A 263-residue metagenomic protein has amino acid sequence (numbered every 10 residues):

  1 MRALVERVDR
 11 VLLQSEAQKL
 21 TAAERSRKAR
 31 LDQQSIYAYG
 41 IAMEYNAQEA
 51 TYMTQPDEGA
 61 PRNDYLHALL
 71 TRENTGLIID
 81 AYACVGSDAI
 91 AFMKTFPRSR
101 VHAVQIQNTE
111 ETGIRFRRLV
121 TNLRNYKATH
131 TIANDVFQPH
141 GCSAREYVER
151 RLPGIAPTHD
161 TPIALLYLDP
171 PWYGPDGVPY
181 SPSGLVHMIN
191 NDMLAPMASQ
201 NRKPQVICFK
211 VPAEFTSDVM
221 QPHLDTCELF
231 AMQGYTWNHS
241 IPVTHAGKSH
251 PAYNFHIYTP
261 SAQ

Functional and structural regions predicted by a protein language model:
M1-E73: S-adenosyl-L-methionine
D9, E73-L77, S99, D135 (+2 more regions): Short coil/turn segments at beta-strand junctions that form active-site/ligand-binding loops
E49-H130, F137-E146: SAM cofactor-binding core of SAM-dependent methyltransferases, primarily the Rossmann-like beta-alpha-beta module
R62, I78-F92, A144, P162-P182 (+1 more regions): Conserved proline-anchored active-site loop of SAM-dependent methyltransferases that bridges a beta-strand
Y147-H159: Short conserved loop adjoining the S-adenosyl-L-methionine
P175-N254: C-terminal substrate-binding/active-site "lid" region of AdoMet-derived donor-dependent transferases
I207, H256-Q263: Conserved beta strand-loop-helix elements of the APE1-like EEP
